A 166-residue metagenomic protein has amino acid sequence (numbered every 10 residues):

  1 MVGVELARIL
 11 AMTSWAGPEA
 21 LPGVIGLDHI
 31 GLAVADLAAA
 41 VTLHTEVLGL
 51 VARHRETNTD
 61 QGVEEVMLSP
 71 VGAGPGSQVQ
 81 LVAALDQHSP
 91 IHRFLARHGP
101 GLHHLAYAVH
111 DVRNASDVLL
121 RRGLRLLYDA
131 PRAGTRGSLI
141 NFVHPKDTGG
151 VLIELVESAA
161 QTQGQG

Functional and structural regions predicted by a protein language model:
V2-G23, V66-M67, G74, V79 (+2 more regions): Vicinal oxygen chelate
W15, H88-R93: A short, acidic/glycine-rich surface segment
V24-V41, V47, V51-A52, V109: Surface-exposed interaction/gating patches
L27-A35, V66-V71, I91-V118, N141: Vicinal oxygen chelate
A39, T57-Q61: Short glycine/proline-centered loop/turn elements that form peptide/ligand docking sites
A40-T45, L68, L119: Conserved active-site tyrosine of GNAT-family acetyltransferases
G49-T57, L124-P131: Short secondary-structure junctions
V82-A84: Short, conserved turn/kink motifs that form compact alpha/beta structural patches or helix kinks used as
